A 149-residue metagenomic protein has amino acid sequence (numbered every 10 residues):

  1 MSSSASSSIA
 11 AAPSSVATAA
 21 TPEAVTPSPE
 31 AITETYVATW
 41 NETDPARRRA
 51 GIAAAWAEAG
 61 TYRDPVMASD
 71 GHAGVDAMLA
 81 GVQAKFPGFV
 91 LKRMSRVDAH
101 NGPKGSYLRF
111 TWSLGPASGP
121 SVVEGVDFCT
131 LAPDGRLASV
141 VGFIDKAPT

Functional and structural regions predicted by a protein language model:
S2, E124-T149: Short beta-strand edge/turn micro-motifs at domain boundaries
S3-S28: Intrinsically disordered, low-complexity terminal tails and inter-domain linkers enriched for S/T/G/P/D/E
T26-A55: Short acidic-aromatic low-complexity motifs
Y36, I52, G60, G71 (+4 more regions): Hydrophobic pocket/interface hotspot
R47-G105: A solvent-exposed, acidic/Ser-Thr-rich amphipathic alpha-helical stretch
E58, A117, P133: Short, ordered coil/turn segments that flank beta-strands lining enzyme active or ligand-binding pockets
L108-A117: Short beta-strand segments that buttress and anchor functional surface loops
G119-S121: Short loop/turn motifs at secondary-structure junctions and domain boundaries
